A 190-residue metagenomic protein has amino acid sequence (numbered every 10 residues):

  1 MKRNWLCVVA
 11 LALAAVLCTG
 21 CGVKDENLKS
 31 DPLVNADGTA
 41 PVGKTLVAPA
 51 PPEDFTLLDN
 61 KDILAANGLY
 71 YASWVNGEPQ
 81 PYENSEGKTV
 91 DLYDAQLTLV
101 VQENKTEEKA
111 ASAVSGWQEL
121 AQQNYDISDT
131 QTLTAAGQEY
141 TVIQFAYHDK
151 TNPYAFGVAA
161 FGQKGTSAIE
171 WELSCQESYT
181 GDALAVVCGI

Functional and structural regions predicted by a protein language model:
M1-L6: Positively charged n-region of N-terminal signal peptides that target proteins for export
V16-G20: C-terminal motif of bacterial Sec signal peptides marking the signal peptidase cleavage site
G22-N84, A135, I190: N-terminal "mature-domain start" segment
F55, I169-I190: Surface-exposed amphipathic alpha-helical segments
L64, Q118-A159: Signature of long, low-cysteine stretches enriched in small and polar/charged residues
Y71-W74, S85-K88, A155-K164: Short, surface-exposed beta-strand/loop micro-motifs that present aromatic residues
V75-S112: A short acidic-to-branched-hydrophobic micro-motif
N104-E107, T132-E139, Q163-S167: A short, structured loop/turn motif at beta-sheet edges
